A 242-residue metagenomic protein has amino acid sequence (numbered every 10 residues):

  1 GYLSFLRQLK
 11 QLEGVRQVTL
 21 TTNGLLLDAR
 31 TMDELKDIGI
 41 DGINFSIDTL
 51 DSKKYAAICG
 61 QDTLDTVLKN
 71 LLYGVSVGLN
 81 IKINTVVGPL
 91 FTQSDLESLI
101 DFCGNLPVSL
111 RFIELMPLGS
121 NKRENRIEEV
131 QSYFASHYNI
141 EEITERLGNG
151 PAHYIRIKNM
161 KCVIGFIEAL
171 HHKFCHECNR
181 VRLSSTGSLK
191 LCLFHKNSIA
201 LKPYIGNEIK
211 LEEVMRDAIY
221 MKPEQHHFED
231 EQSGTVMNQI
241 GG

Functional and structural regions predicted by a protein language model:
G1-I113: Radical SAM/AdoMet-radical enzyme domain recognition
D101, N105, L115-G242: Auxiliary Fe-S-binding modules of radical SAM enzymes
